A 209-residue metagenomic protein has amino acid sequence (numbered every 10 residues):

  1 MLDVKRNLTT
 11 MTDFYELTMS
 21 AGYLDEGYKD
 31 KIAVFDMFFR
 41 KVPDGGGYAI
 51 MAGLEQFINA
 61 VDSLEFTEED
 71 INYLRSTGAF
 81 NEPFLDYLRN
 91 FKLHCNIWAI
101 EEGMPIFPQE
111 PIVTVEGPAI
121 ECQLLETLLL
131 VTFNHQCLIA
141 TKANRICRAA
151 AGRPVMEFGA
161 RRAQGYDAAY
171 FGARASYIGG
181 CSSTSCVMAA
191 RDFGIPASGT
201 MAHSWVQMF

Functional and structural regions predicted by a protein language model:
M1-K31, K41-P43, A79, L85-H94 (+1 more regions): Buried, small/hydrophobic-residue-enriched core segments of structured protein domains
K31-R89: N-terminal, Lys/Arg-enriched amphipathic/low-complexity engagement segments that precede the first folded domain
D62-L64, A99-E102, I106: An N-terminal, globular interaction/scaffold subdomain
